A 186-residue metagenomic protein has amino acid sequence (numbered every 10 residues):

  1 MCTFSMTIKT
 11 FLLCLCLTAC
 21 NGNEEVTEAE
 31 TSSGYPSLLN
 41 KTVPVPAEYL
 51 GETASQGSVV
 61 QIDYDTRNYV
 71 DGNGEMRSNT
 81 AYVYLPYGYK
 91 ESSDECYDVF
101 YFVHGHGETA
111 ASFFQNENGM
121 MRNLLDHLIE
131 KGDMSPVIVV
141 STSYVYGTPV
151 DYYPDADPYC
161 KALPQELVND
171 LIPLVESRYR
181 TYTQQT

Functional and structural regions predicted by a protein language model:
F4-L13: Sec-dependent signal peptide recognition, specifically the positively charged N-region followed immediately by
C16-A19: C-terminal motif of bacterial Sec signal peptides marking the signal peptidase cleavage site
N21-N23: Bacterial signal peptide processing site
V26-T186: Non-catalytic cap/lid and distal C-terminal segments of serine-dependent acyl enzymes
